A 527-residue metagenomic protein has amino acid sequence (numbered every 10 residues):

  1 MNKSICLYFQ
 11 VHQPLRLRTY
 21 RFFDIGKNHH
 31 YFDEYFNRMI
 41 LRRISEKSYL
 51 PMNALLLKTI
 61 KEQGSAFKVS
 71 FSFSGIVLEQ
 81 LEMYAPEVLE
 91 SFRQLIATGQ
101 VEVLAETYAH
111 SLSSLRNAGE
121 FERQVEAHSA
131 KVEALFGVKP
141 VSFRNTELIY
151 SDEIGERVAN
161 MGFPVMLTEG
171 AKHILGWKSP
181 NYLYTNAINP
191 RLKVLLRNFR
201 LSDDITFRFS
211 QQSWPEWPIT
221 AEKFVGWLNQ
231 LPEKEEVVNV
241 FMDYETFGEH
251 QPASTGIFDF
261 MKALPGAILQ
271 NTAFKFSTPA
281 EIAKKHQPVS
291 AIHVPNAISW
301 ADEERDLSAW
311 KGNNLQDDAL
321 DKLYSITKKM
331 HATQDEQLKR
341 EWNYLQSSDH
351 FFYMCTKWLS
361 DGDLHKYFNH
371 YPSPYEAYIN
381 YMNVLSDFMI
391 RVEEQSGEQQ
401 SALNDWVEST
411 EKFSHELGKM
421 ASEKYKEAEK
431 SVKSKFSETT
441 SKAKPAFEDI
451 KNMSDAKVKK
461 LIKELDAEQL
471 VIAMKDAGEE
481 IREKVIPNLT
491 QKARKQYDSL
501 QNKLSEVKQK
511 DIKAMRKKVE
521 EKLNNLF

Functional and structural regions predicted by a protein language model:
N2-F9, L15-N117, V141-R144, P164-E169 (+1 more regions): Short, well-structured secondary-structure segments
N2-L50, K61, I76, Y182-L192 (+3 more regions): Active-site and substrate-binding clefts of carbohydrate-active enzymes
V88-A105, E126, V138, A159-L196: Acidic, His- and aromatic-enriched active-site or binding-groove loops in soluble protein domains that engage sugars
A105-A127, A446-V458: Glycine-rich phosphate-binding "P-loop"
L112, T168-W177, L195-E216, K223: Positively charged, amphipathic and often flexible ligand-engagement surfaces
S114-R116, I174-Y182, D204-I205, S505-Q509: Short, charged, surface-exposed secondary-structure boundary motifs
E120-E147, W227-F241: CE4/NodB-like, metal-dependent polysaccharide N-deacetylase domain that modifies extracellular/periplasmic N-acetylated
S437-F527: General marker for long, soluble alpha-helical cores
